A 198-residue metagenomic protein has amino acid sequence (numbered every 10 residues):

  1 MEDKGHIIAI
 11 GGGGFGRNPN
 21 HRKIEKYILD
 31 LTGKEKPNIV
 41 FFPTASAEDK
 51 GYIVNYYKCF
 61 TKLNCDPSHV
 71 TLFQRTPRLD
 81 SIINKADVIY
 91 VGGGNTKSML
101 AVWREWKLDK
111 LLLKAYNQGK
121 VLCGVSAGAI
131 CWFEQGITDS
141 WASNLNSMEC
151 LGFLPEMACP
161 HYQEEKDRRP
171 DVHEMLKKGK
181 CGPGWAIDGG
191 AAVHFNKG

Functional and structural regions predicted by a protein language model:
M1-E2, T32-G33, S81-I83, K114-Y116 (+4 more regions): Solvent-exposed alpha-helices and their adjacent loops that cap or buttress functional pockets in soluble metabolic
M1-G92: N-terminal beta1-alpha1 cap of cysteine-dependent amidohydrolase-like domains
I10, C131-F133, F195-N196: Short beta-strand-to-turn element immediately C-terminal to the catalytic PLP-Schiff-base lysine in fold type I
G13, G93-K97, G128: Short glycine-rich anion-binding loops that position phosphate/pyrophosphate groups of nucleotides and phosphorylated
R22-I24, V54-Y57, W103-K107, I137-S140 (+1 more regions): Short, glycine/charged-enriched secondary-structure capping and boundary segments
S98-R169: Class I SAM-dependent methyltransferase SAM-binding "motif I" and its flanking Rossmann-like core
F153-L154, A158-G198: Conserved anion/nucleotide-ligand pocket segment
